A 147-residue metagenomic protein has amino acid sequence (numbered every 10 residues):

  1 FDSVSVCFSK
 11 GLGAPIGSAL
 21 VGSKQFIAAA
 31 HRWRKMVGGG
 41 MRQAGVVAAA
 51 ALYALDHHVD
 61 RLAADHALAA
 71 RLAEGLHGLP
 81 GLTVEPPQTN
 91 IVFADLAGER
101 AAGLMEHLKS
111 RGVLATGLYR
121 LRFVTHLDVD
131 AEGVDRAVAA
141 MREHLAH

Functional and structural regions predicted by a protein language model:
F1-I91: Active-site C-terminal subdomain of aminotransferase-like
C7-S9, R111, T116: C-terminal extensions
W33, R71, G75-L79, G103-V113 (+1 more regions): Generic non-transmembrane alpha-helical segments
L55-H58, L96, H144: Generic structural signal for hydrophobic core residues of well-folded globular domains
A63, G81-L108, T125-L127: Conserved PLP-binding catalytic core of the aspartate aminotransferase-like
E99, H107, A115, R120-H147: PLP-dependent enzyme catalytic core of the Aspartate aminotransferase-like
